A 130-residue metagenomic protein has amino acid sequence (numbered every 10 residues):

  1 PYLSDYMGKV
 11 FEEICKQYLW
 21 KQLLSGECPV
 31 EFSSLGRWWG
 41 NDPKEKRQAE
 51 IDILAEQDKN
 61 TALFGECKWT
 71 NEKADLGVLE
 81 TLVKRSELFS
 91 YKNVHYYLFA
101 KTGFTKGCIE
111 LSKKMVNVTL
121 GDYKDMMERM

Functional and structural regions predicted by a protein language model:
P1-M130: A cross-kingdom feature that marks ATP-driven nucleic-acid transaction machinery
